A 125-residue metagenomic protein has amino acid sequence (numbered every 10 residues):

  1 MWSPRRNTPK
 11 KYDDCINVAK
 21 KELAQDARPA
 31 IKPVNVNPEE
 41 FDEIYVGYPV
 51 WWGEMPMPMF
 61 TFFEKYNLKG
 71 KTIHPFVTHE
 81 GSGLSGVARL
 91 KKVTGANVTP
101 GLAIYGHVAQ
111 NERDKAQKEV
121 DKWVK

Functional and structural regions predicted by a protein language model:
M1-V46, G53-M55, F60, E64 (+1 more regions): N-terminal beta1-alpha1-beta2 submodule of the flavodoxin-like/Rossmannoid cofactor-binding fold
P4-N7, V50-E54, H79-G83, A96 (+1 more regions): Solvent-exposed loop/turn segments at secondary-structure junctions within structured extracellular/periplasmic domains
V46, T72-V77: Short catalytic-loop micro-motif centered on adjacent basic/acidic residues
E64-G70, V93-T94: Short, conserved loop/helix-junction motifs that constitute active-site signature segments in enzyme catalytic cores
G86-T94: Short, aromatic/basic amphipathic alpha-helical patches
T99-K125: Glycine-rich phosphate/pyrophosphate-binding loop and the adjoining helix
